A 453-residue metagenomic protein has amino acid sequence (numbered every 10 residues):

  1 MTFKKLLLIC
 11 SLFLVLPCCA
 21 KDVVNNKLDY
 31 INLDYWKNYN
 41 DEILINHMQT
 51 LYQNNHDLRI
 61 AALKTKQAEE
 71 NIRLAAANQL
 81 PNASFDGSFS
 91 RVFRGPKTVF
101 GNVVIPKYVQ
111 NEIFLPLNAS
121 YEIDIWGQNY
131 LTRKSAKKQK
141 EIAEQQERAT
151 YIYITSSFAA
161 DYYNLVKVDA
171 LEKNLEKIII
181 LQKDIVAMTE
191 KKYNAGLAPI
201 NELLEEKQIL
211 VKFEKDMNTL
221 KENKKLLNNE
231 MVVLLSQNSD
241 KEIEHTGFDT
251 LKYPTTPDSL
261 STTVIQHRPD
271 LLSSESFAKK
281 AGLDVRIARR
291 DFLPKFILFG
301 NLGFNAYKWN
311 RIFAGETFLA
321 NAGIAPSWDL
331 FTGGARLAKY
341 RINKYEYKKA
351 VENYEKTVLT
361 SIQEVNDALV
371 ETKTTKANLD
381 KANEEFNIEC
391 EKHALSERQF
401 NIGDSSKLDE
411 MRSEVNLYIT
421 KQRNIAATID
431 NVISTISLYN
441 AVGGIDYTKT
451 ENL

Functional and structural regions predicted by a protein language model:
F3-I9: Sec-dependent signal peptide recognition, specifically the positively charged N-region followed immediately by
I9-P17: Bacterial N-terminal signal peptides
C19-N71, D249-K279, L330, V358 (+2 more regions): Bacterial Sec-pathway N-terminal export signals of envelope proteins
I31, R423-L453: Acidic, low-complexity, intrinsically disordered peripheral segments
H47, I113-A119, L260, A320-I324: Hydrophobic, lipid-facing positions within transmembrane beta-strands of outer-membrane proteins
R59, N82-V109, S120-A149, L272 (+3 more regions): Small/polar (Gly/Ser/Thr/Ala-rich) solvent-exposed segments that form structured loops/beta-strands/short helices used
R73-L74, N118-S120, I287, A325: Outer-membrane beta-barrel architecture
K138, Q145-S261, E371, T375-N378 (+4 more regions): Periplasmic alpha-helical coiled-coil/stalk elements that build and connect Gram-negative outer-membrane
